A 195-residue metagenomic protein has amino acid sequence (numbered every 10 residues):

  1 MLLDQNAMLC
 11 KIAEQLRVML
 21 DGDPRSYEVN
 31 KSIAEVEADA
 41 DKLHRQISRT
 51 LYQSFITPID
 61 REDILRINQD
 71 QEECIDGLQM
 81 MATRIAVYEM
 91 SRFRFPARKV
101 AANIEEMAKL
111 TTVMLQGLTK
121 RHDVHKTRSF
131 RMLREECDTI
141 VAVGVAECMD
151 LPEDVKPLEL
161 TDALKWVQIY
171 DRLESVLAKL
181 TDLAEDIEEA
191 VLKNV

Functional and structural regions predicted by a protein language model:
M1-V195: Cytosolic, long alpha-helical scaffolding segments
